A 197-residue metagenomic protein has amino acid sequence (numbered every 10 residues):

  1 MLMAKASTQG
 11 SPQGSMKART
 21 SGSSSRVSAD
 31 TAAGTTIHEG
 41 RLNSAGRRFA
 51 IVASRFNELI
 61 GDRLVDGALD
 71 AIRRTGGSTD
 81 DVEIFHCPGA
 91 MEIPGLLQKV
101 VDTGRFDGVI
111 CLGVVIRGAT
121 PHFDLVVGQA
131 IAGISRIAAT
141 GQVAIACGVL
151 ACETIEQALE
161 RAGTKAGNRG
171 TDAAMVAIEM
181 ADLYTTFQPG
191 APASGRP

Functional and structural regions predicted by a protein language model:
L2-A45: N-terminal amphipathic/basic leader segments beginning at the initiator methionine
L2-S7, R19, S23-S25, F123-P197: C-terminal binding/interaction regions
I37-P88: Glycine-rich phosphate/diphosphate-binding loop of Rossmann-like nucleotide-binding domains
A45-R48, S78-D80, G104-D107, T140-A146: Short coil/turn connectors at secondary-structure junctions
A53, C111-V115, A146-L150: Short beta-strand segments
D66, P94-V101, T171, M175: Amphipathic, non-transmembrane alpha-helical secondary structure
F85-T103, V149-L150, T154-I155: Glycine-rich oxoanion-binding loops at beta->alpha junctions
E92, L96-G133, A138, P192: Glycine-rich phosphate-binding loop
